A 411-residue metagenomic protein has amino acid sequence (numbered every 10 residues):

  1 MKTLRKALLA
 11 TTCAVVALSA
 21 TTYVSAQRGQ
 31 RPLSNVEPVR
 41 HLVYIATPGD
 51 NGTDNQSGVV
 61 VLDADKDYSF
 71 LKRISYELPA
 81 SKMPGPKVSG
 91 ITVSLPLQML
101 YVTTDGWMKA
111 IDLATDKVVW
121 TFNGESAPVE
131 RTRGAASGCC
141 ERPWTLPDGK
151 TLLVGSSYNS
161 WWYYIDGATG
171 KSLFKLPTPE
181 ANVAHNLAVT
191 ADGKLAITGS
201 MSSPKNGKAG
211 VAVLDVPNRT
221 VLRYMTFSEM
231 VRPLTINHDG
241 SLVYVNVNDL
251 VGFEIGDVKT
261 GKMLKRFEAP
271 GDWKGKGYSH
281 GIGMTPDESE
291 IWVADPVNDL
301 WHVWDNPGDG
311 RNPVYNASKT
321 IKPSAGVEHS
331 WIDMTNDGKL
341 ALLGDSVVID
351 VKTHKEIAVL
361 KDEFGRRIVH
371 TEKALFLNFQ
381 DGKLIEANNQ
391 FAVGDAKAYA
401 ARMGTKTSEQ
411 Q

Functional and structural regions predicted by a protein language model:
M1-T11: Bacterial N-terminal signal peptides that target proteins for export
A10-S19: Bacterial N-terminal signal peptides
T22-A26: Sec/Tat signal peptide C-region and signal peptidase I cleavage site
Q27-Q411: Predominantly soluble domains enriched in secretory-pathway, periplasmic, or organellar proteins
